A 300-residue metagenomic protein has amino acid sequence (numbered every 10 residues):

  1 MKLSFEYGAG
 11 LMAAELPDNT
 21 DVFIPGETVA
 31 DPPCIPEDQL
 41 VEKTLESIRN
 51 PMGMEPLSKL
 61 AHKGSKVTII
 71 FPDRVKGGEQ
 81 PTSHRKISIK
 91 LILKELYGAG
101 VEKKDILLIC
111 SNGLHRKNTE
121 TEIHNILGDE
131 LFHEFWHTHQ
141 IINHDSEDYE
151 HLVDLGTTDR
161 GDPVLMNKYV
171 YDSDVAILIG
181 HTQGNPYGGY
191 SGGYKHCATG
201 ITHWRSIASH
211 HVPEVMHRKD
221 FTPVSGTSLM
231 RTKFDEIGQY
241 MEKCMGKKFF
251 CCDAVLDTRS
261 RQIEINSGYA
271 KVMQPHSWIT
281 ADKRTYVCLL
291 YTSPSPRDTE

Functional and structural regions predicted by a protein language model:
M1-K43: N-terminal amphipathic/basic leader segments beginning at the initiator methionine
C34-A61: N-terminal glycine-/serine-/threonine-rich phosphate-binding loop
S47-P56, K90-E95, D159-Y169, F234-I237: Short alpha-helical segments and helix-capping/turn motifs at coil-helix boundaries
L57-R116: N-terminal active-site beta-alpha-beta segment that forms phosphate/nucleotide-binding and substrate-recognition loops
K66-R74, G180, A254-L256, S293: Short loop/turn segments at strand-loop or loop-helix junctions that form parts of catalytic or ligand-binding pockets
L107-H151: Long, charge-dense
H133-L290: Conserved, well-structured core segments that form the ligand-binding/active-site neighborhood of functional domains
Y291-E300: Single conserved hydrophobic/aromatic residue that forms the stacking wall/gate of nucleotide- or nucleobase-binding
